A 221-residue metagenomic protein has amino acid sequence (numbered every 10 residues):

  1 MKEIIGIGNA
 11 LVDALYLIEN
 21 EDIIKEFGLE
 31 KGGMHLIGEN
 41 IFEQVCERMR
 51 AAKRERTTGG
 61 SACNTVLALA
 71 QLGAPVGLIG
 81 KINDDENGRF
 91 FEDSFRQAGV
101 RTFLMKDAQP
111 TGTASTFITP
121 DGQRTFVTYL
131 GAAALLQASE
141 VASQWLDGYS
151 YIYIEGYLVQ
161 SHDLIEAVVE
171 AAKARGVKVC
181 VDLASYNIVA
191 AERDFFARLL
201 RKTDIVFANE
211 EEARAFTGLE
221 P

Functional and structural regions predicted by a protein language model:
M1-G77: Glycine-rich phosphate/adenosyl-contacting loop at the front of the ribokinase-like
M1-K31, R54, N83, R89-D107 (+2 more regions): Ribokinase/PfkB-type carbohydrate-kinase core domain
